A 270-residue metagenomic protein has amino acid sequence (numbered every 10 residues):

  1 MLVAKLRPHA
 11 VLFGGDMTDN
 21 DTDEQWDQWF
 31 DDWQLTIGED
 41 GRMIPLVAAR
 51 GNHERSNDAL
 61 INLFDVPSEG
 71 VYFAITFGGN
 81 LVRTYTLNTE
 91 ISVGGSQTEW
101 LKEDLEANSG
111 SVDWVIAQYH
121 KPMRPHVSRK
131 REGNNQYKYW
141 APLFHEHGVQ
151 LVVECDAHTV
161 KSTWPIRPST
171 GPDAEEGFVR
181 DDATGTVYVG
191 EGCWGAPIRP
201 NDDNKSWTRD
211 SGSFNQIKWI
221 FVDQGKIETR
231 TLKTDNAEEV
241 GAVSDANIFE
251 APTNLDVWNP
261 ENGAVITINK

Functional and structural regions predicted by a protein language model:
M1-E24: N-terminal active-site segment of His-dependent metallophosphoesterases
R7, G148-V149: Residue-level detector of structured alpha->beta connecting loops
G15-D16, G51, L87, H120 (+1 more regions): Active-site glycine-centered loops adjacent to acidic/histidine catalytic or metal-binding residues that shape
D23-V115, Y139, L151, K161-W219: Extended active-site neighborhood of metal-dependent phosphoesterases/phosphodiesterases
Q25, V127-N134: Short, flexible/disordered intra-domain loops and linkers
N108-S128: Short acidic, glycine-rich surface-loop motifs adjacent to enzyme active sites
A117-R124, Q150-V160: Histidine-centered catalytic micro-motifs
I198-K270: A short C-terminal boundary segment appended to hydrolase-like catalytic domains
